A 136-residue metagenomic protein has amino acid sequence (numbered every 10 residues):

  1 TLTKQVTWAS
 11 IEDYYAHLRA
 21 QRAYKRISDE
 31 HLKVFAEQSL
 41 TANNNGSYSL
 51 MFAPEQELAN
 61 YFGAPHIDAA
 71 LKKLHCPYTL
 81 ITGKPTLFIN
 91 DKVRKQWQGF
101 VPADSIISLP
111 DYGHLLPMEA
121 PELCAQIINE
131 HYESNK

Functional and structural regions predicted by a protein language model:
Q5-T79: Alpha/beta-hydrolase
W8, L87-F88, L115-M118: A short, basic/aromatic alpha-helical/loop segment that forms part of the nucleotidyl-sugar donor-binding site
H17, L115, H131: Short alpha-helical functional segments enriched in proximate histidine and acidic residues
H31, G63, K92-V93, A120: Residues at alpha-helix caps and immediate loop-helix transition turns in enzyme cores, especially N- and C-cap
A70-Y112: Conserved loop-alpha-helix segment in the C-terminal half of the alpha/beta-hydrolase fold that carries the catalytic
L109-A125: Catalytic histidine-centered segment of alpha/beta-hydrolase-like enzymes
I127-N135: C-terminal alpha-helix
